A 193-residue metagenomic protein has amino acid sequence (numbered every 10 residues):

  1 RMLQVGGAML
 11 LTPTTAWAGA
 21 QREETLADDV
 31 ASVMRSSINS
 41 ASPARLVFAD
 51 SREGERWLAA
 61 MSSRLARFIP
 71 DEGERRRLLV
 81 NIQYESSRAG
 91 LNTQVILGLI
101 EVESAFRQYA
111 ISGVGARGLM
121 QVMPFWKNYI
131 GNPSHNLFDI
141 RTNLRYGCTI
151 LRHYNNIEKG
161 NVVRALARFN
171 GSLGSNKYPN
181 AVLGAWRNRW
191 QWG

Functional and structural regions predicted by a protein language model:
R1-L3: N-terminal export leaders
G6-L10: Bacterial N-terminal signal peptides
P13-T15: N-terminal signal peptide c-region/cleavage motif recognized by signal peptidases
G19-Q21: Boundary of Sec targeting at the N-terminus
T25-L26: Intrinsically disordered, low-complexity polar segments enriched in Ser/Thr/Pro and acidic
V30: General nucleic-acid-binding
M34, S40-G193: Catalytic glycan-binding domains that act on GlcNAc-containing polysaccharides
